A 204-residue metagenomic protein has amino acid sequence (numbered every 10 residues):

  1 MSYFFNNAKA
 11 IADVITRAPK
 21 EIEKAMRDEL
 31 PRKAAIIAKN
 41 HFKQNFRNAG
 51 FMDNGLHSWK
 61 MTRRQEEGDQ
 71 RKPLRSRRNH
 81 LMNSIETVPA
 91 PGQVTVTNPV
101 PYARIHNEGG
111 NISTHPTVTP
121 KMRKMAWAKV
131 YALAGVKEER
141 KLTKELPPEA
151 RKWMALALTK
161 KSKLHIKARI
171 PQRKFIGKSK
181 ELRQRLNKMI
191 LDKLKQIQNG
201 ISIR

Functional and structural regions predicted by a protein language model:
M1-R204: Short, Lys/Arg-rich flexible segments
